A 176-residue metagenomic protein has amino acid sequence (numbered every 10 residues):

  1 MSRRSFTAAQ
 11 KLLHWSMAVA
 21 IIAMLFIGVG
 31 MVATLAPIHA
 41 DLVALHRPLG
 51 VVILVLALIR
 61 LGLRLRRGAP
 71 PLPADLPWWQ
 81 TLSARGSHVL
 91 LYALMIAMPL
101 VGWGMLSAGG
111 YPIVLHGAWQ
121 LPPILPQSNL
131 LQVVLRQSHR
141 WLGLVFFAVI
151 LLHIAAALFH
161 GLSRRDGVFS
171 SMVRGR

Functional and structural regions predicted by a protein language model:
M1-R176: Membrane-embedded alpha-helical bundles that constitute the cytochrome b-like, heme-associated redox core of multi-pass
